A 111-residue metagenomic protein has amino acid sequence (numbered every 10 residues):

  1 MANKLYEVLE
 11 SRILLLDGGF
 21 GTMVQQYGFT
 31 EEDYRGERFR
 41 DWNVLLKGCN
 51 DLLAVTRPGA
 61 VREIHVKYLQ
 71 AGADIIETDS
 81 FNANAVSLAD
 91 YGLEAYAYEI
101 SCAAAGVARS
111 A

Functional and structural regions predicted by a protein language model:
M1-A111: Domain-level signal for soluble alpha/beta catalytic cores
